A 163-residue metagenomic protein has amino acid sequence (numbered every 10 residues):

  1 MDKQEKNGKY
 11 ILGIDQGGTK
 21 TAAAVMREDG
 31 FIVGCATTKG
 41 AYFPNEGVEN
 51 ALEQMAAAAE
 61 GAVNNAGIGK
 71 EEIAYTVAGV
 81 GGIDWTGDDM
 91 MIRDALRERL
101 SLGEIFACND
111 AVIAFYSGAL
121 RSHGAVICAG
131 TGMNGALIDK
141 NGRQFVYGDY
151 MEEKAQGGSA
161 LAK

Functional and structural regions predicted by a protein language model:
M1-N7, L102-V126: Conserved phosphate-binding catalytic cores of ATP/NTP-utilizing and phosphoryl-transfer enzymes
N7-E53, A57, R143-F145, Y150-M151: Short glycine-rich, Thr/Ser-proximal phosphate-binding strand/loop in the N-terminal lobe of ATP-dependent enzymes
I11-D15, I73-V77, G124-C128: Short glycine-aspartate micro-motif
T21-M26, Y116, I127, M133-I138: Short beta-strand scaffold segments in enzyme catalytic cores
G47, H123, N134-K163: Glycine/GP-enriched mid-protein hinge/lid loop-to-helix segment characteristic of carbohydrate kinases
E53, A57, D94, I113 (+1 more regions): Residues on a specific face of well-ordered alpha-helices
A59, V63-R99, G118-A119: Short beta-strand-loop/turn "lid" adjacent to the catalytic site in phosphate-handling enzymes
D94-R99, C128, I138, R143: Active-site phosphate-binding/coordination module
